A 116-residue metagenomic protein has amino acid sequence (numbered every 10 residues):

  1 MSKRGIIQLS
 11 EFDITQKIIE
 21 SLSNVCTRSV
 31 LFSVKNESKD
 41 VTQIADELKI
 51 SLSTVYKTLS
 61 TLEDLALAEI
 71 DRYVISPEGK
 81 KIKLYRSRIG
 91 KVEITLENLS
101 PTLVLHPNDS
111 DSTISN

Functional and structural regions predicted by a protein language model:
S2-E20: Short, Lys/Arg-enriched N-terminal segment that forms or immediately precedes the first helix of a structured domain
V25-T27, N36-D40: Short capping segments at the starts of secondary-structure elements
Q43-E47, L62: A short acidic, leucine-rich amphipathic alpha-helix
A66: Glycine-centered, phosphate/nucleic-acid-interacting loop/turn motifs that mediate DNA/RNA or nucleotide
S76-S112: Conserved segment of winged-helix/HTH DNA-binding domains
